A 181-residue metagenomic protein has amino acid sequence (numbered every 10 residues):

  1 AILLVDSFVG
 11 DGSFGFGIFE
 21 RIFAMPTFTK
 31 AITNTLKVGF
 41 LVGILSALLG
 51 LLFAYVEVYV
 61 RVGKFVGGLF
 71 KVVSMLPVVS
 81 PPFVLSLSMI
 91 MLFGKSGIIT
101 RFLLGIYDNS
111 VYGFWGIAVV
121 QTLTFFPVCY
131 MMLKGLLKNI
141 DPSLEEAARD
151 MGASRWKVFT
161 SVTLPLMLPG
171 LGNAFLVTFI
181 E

Functional and structural regions predicted by a protein language model:
A1-G12, P26-K138, V162-E181: Membrane-water interface segments at the C-terminal ends of transmembrane alpha-helices in multi-pass inner-membrane
F14-F23: A short amphipathic helical element positioned immediately N-terminal to and/or at the very start of a transmembrane
L41, R149-D150: Charged/polar positions on well-ordered alpha helices
I140-S143: Short glycine/proline-centered loop/turn elements that form peptide/ligand docking sites
M151-G152, P165: Glycine/proline-centered hinge or cleavage motifs at structural transition points of membrane proteins
